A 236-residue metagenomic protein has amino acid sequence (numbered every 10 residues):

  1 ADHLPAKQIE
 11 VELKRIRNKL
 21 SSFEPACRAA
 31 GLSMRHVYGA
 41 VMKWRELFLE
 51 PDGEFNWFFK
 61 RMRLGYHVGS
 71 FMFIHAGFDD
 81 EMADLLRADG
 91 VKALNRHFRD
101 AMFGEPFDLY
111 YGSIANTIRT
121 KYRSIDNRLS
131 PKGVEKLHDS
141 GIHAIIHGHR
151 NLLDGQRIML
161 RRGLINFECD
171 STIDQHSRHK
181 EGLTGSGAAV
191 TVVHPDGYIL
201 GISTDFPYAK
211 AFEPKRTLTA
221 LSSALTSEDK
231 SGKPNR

Functional and structural regions predicted by a protein language model:
A1-R236: Feature recognizes metal-dependent phosphohydrolase scaffolds
